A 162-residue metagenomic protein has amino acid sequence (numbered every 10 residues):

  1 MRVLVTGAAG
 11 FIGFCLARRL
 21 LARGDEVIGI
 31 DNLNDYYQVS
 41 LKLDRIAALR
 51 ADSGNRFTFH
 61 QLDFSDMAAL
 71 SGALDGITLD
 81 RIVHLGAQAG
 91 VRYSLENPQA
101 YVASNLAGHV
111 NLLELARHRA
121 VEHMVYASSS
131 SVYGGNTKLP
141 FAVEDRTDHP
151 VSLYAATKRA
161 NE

Functional and structural regions predicted by a protein language model:
M1-E162: N-terminal Rossmann-like NAD(P)+-binding domain of SDR-like oxidoreductases, especially those catalyzing
